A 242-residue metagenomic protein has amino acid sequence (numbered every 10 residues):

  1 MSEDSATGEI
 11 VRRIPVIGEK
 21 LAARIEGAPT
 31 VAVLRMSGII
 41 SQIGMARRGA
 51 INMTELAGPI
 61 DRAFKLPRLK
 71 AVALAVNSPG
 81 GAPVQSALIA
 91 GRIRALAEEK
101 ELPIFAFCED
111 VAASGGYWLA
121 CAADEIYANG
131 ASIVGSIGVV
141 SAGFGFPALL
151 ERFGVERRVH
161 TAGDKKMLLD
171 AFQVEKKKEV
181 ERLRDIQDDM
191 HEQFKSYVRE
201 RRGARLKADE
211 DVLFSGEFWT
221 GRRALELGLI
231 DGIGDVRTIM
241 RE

Functional and structural regions predicted by a protein language model:
M1-L102, V111-W118, A123-R201: Small-residue-centered hinge/linker elements
L88, G145, W219, D235-T238: Residue-level recognition of oxygen-bearing side chains
A106-A113, V212-E217: Glycine-rich beta-to-alpha transition loops that act as phosphate-gripper elements at the mouths of alpha/beta enzyme
C108, G138, I186, G216 (+1 more regions): Small/polar loops that bind or transfer phosphate-bearing groups
T161-M167, V212-S215, R237-R241: Short linear loop/turn motifs
R184-A208, I230-E242: C-terminal long alpha-helix characteristic of the crotonase
E210-G234: Active-site-proximal helix/loop microenvironment of the serine DD-peptidase/beta-lactamase transpeptidase fold
